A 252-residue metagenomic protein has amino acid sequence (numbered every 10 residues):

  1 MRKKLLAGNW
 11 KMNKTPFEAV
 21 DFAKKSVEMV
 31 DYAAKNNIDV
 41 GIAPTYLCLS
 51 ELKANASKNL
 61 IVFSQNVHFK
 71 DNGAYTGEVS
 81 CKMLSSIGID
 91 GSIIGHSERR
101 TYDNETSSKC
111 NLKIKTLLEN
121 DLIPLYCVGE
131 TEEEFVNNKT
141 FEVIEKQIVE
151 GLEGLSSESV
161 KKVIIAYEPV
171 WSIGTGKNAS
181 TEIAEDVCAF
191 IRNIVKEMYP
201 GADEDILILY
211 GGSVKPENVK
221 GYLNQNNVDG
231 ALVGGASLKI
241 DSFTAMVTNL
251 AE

Functional and structural regions predicted by a protein language model:
M1-E252: Active-site loop-to-helix "anion-binding N-cap" substructures in soluble metabolic enzymes
